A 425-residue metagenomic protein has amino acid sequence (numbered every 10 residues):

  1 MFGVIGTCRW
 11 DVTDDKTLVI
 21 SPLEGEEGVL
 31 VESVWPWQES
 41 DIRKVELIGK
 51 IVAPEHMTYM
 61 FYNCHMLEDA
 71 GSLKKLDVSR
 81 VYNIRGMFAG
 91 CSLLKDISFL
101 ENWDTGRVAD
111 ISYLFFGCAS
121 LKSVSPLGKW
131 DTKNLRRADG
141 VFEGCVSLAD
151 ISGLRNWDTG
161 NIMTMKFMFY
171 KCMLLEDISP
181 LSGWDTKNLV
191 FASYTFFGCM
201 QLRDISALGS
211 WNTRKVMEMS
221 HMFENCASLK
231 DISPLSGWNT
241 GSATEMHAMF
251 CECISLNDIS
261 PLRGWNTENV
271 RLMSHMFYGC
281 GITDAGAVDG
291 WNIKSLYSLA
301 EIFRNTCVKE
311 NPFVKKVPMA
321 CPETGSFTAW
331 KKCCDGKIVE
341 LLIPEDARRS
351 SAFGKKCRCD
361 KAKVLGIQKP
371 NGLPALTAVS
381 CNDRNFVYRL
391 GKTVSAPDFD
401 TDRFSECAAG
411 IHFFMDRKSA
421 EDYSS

Functional and structural regions predicted by a protein language model:
M1-R348: Negatively charged
N311-S425: Short, glycine-biased loop/turn motifs at secondary-structure junctions and in low-complexity Ser/Thr/Pro-rich termini
